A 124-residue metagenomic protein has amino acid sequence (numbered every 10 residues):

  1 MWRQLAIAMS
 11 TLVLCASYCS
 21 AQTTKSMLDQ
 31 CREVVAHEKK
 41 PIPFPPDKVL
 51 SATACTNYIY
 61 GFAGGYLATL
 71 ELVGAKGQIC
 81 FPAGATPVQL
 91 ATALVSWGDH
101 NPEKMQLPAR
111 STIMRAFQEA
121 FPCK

Functional and structural regions predicted by a protein language model:
M1, A21-Q22: Absolute protein N-terminus
M1-I7: Bacterial N-terminal signal peptides that target proteins for export
C15-A21: Sec/Tat signal peptide C-region and signal peptidase I cleavage site
Q22-L90: Short N-proximal segments of mature Sec-exported proteins
Y66-K124: Compact alpha-helical subdomains of small soluble proteins
